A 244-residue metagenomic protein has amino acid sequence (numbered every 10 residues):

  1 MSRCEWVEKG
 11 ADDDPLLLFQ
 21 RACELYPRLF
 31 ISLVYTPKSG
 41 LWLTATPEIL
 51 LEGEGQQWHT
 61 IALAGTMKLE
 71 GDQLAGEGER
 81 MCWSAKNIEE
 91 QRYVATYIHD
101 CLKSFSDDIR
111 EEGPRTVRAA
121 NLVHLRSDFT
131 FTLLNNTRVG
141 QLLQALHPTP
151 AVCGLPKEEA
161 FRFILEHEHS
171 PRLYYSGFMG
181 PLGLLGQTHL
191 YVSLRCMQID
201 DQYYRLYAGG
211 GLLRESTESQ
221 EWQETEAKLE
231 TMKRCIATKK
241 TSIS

Functional and structural regions predicted by a protein language model:
M1-R3, S32-T36, E111-G113, G140 (+2 more regions): Short coil/turn segments at secondary-structure boundaries
M1-V7, T225: Short acidic catalytic loops
W6-E8, H59-E166, A237-K240: Contiguous alpha-helical scaffold segments within structured protein domains that host functional hotspots
V7-E89, Y93, G186-G209: An anion-binding catalytic pocket shared by soluble metabolic enzymes
K9, L29, L33, P37-K38 (+4 more regions): Generic signature of intrinsically disordered, low-complexity segments enriched in small/polar residues
D128-S244: Conserved hydrophobic core element of enzyme catalytic domains
